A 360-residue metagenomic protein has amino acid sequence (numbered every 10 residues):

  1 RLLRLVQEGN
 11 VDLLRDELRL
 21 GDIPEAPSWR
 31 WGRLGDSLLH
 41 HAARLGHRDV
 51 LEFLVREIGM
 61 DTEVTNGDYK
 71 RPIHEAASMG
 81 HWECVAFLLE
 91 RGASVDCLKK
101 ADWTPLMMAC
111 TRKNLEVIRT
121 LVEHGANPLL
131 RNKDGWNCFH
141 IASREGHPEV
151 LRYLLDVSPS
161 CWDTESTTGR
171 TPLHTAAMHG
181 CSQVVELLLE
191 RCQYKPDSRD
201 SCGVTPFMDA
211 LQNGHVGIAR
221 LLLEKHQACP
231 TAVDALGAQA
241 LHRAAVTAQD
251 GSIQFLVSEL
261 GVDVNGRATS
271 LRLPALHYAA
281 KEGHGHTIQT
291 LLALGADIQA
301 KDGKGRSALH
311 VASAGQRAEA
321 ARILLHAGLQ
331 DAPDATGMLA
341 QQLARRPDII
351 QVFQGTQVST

Functional and structural regions predicted by a protein language model:
R1-R48, E52, R56, S359-T360: Intrinsically disordered, low-complexity regulatory segments in ankyrin-centric signaling systems
L13, D49-V50, C84, E116-V117 (+7 more regions): Conserved ankyrin/ankyrin-like repeat signature
L18-P24, F53-M60, A86-S94, T120-A126 (+7 more regions): Ankyrin repeat domain, specifically the short helix-to-loop turn at the C-terminus of the second helix of each repeat
S28-G32, N66, K99, N132 (+6 more regions): Ankyrin repeat boundary/linker residues
S28-W29, E63, D96, L129 (+6 more regions): Ankyrin-repeat junction/capping positions
G35, Y69, D102, G135 (+6 more regions): Start-of-repeat signature of ankyrin repeats
